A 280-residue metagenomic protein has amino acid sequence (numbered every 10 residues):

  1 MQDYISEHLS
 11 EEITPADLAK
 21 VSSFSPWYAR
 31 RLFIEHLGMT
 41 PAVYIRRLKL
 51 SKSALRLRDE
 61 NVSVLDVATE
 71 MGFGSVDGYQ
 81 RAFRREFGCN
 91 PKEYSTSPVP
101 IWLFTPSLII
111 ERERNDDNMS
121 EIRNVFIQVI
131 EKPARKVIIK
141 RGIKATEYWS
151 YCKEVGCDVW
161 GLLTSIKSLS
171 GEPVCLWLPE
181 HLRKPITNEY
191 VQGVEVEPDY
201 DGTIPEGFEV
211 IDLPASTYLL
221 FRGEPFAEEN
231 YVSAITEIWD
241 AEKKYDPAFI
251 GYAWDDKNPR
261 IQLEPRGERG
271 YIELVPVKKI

Functional and structural regions predicted by a protein language model:
M1, R30, L37, R46-L48 (+3 more regions): Residue-level detection of beta-strand scaffold positions
M1-D3, V21-W27, H36-L37, S51-S53 (+1 more regions): Short hydrophobic/aromatic-rich motifs at helix boundaries and adjacent loops
M1-L9, D66, S150-V155, G207-E209: Short, charged N-terminal helix-start/capping segments
D3-A16, I34-M71, P98-N118: Terminal helix-turn-helix DNA-binding modules in bacterial transcription factors
I13-F33, D59-S95: Sequence-specific DNA-binding recognition helix
S51, L55-R58, G74-I280: A solvent-exposed interaction/effector surface
